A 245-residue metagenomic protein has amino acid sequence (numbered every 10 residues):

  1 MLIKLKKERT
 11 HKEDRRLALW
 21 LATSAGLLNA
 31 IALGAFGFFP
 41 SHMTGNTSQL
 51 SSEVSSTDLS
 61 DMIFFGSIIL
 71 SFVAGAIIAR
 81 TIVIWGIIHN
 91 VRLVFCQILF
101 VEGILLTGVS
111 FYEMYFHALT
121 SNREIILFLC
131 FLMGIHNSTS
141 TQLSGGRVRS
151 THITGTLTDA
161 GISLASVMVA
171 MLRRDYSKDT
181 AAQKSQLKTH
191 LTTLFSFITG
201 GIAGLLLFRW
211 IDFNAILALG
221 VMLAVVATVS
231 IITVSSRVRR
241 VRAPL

Functional and structural regions predicted by a protein language model:
L2-L245: Alpha-helical transmembrane segments of multi-pass membrane proteins
